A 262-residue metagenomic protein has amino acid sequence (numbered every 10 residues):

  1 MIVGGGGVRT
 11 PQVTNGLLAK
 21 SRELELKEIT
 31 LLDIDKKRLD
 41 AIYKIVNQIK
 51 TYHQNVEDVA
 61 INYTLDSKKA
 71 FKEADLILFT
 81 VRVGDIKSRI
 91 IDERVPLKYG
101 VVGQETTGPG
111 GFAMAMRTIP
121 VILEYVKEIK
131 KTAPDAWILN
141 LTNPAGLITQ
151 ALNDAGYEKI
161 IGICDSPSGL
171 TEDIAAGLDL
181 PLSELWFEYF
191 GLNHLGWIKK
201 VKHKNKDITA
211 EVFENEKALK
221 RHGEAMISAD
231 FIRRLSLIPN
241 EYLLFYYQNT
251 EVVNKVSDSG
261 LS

Functional and structural regions predicted by a protein language model:
I2-E25: N-terminal Rossmann-like dinucleotide-binding module
G6-T10, K36-K37, N140-I148, S166-G169: Gly/Ser/Thr-rich loops at beta-strand to alpha-helix junctions that form or flank small-molecule/cofactor-binding
K20-Q54: Glycine-rich phosphate-binding loop and adjoining beta1-alpha1-beta2 segment of Rossmann-like nucleotide-binding folds
A60-E73: Short acidic low-complexity segments
K72, L78-F79, N140: Redox-cofactor binding/interface segments in oxidoreductases and associated redox assembly factors
V83-A155: Rossmann-fold NAD(P)-binding glycine/threonine-rich loop
E158-I174, L178: Acidic, His- and aromatic-enriched active-site or binding-groove loops in soluble protein domains that engage sugars
A176-S262: Long, compositionally biased stretches enriched for glycine and/or charged residues
